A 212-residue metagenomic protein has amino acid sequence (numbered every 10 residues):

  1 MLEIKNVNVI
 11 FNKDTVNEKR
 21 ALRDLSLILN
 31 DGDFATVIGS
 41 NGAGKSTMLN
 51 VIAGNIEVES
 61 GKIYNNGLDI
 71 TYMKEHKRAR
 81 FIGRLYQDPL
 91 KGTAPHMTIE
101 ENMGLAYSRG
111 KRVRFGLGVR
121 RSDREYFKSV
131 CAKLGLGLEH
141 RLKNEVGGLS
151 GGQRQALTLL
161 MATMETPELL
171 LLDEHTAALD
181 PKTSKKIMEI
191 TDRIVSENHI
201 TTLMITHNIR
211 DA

Functional and structural regions predicted by a protein language model:
M1, I10-D24, K74: A short, flexible loop at the N-terminus of ABC-type nucleotide-binding domains that lies
I38-S40: The feature captures the beta-strand-to-loop junction immediately N-terminal to the Walker
A53: Helix-to-loop junction immediately C-terminal to a conserved catalytic motif
G61-D69: Conserved ABC transporter NBD signature motif
D69-G83, K91, V113-R114, R120: ABC ATPase NBD coupling module
A162-T163: ABC ATPase C-loop
L170-D173: Catalytic Walker B motif of ABC-type/P-loop ATPase nucleotide-binding domains
T206-H207: H-loop/switch region of ABC-family ATPase nucleotide-binding domains
